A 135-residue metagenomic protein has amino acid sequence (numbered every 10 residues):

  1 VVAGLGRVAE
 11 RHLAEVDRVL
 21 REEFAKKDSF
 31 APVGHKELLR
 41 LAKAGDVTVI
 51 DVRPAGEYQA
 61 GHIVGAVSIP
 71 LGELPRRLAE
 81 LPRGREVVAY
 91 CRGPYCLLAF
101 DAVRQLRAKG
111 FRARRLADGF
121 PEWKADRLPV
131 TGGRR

Functional and structural regions predicted by a protein language model:
V1-V49, A55-A60, G132-R135: Flexible, polar/low-complexity N-terminal or interdomain linker segments that lie immediately upstream of folded
L41, P75-G84: Short amphipathic alpha-helix with an adjacent loop that forms part of the alpha/beta core around
T48, V67, R114: Conserved beta-strand positions in the Rossmann-like core of class I SAM-dependent methyltransferases
P54, E73: Short, glycine/acidic-enriched loop or turn micro-motifs at the edges of active sites
Y58-V64, L81, W123: Short loop/helix-cap segments at secondary-structure boundaries that form the rim of catalytic
V67, G84-R85, V130-R134: Short, hinge-like loop/turn segments at secondary-structure boundaries
E80-K124: Catalytic cysteine-centered active loop of the rhodanese-like fold, especially the PTP/DSP P-loop
